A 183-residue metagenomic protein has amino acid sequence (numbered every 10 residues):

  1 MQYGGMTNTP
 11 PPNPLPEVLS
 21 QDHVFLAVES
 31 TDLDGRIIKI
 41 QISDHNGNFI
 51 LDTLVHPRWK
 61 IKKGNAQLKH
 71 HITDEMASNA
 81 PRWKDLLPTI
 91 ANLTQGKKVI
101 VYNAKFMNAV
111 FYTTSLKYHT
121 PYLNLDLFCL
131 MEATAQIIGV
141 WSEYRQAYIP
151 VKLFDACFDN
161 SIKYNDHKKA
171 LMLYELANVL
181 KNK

Functional and structural regions predicted by a protein language model:
Y3-Y118, Y122, A147-S161: Conserved non-catalytic scaffold segment of RNase H-like nuclease domains
D34-R36, V110, Q136-G139, L176: Active-site-proximal flexible loops/turns
R58, M131-A133, K168: Short, acidic/turn-prone active-site loops that include or flank metal/cofactor- and phosphate-binding residues
T114-Y118, L176-K183: Active-site catalytic microenvironments for nucleophilic, acid-base chemistry
F128-Y148: Short alpha-helix plus adjacent loop in nuclease-associated cores
I162-D166: Short acidic, glycine/serine/threonine-rich helix-capping segments at coil-helix boundaries
K168-N178: Acidic, divalent-metal-coordinating active-site segment for phosphoryl/phosphodiester hydrolysis, typified by short
